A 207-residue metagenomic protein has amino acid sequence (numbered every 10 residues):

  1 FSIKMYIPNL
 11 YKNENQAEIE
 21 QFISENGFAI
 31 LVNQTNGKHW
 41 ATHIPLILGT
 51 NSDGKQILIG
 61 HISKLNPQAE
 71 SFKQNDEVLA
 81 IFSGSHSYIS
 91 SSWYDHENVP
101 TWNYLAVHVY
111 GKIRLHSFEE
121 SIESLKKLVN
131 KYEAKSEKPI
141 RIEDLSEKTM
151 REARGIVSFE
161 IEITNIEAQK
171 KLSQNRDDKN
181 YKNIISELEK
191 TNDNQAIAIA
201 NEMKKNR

Functional and structural regions predicted by a protein language model:
F1-M5, F118-R207: C-terminal edge-of-domain segments
Y6-I30: Short, basic/aromatic recognition patches
E20, N98, K148-R151: A generic local secondary-structure boundary/capping motif
E25-K64: Short beta-strand segments
E25-N26, Q74-N75, T191, N206: Structured helix-beta-strand junction loops
G27, T42, G54-L58, Q74-V78 (+2 more regions): A generic structural signal for short beta-strands and their flanking turns/coil linkers
P45, H61, I81, K112 (+1 more regions): Residue-level recognition of well-ordered beta-strand positions that form the cores of beta-sheet-rich folds across
L65-E123: Short, structured beta-strand-loop surface elements
